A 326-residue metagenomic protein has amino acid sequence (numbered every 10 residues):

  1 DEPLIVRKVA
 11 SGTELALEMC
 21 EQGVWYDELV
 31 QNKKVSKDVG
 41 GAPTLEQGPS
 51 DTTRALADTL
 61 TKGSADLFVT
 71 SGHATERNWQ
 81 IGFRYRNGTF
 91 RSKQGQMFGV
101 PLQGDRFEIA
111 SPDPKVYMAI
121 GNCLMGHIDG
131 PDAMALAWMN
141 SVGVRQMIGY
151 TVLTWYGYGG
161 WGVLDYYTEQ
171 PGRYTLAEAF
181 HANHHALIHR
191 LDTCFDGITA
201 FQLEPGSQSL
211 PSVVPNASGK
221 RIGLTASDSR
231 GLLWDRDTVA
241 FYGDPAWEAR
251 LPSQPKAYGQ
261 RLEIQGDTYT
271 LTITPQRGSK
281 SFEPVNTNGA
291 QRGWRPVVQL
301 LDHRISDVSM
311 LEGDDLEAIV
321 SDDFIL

Functional and structural regions predicted by a protein language model:
D1-L326: Cysteine-dependent hydrolase recognition
